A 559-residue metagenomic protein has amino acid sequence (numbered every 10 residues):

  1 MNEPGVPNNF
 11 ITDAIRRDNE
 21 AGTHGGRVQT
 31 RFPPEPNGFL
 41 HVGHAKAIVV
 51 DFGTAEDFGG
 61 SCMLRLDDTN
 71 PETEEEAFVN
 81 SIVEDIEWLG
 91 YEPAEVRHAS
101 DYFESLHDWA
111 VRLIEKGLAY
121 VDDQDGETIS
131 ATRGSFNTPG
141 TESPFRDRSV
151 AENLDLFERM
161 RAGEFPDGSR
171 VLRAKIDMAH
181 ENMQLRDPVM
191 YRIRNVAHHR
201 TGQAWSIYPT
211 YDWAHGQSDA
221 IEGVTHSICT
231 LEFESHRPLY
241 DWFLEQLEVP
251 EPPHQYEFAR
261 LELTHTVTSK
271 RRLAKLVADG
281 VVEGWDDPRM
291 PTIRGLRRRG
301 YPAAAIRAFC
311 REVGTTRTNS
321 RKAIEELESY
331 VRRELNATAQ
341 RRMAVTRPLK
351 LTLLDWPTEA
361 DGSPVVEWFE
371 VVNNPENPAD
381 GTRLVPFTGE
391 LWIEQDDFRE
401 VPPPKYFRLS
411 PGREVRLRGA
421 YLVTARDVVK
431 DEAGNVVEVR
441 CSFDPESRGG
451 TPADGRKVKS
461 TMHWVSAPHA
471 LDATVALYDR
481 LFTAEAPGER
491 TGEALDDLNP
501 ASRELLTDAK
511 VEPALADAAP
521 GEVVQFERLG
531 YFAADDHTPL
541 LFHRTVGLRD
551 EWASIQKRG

Functional and structural regions predicted by a protein language model:
V6-V83, A197-T230: N-terminal catalytic cores of NTP/NDP-binding nucleotidyl/phosphoryl-transfer enzymes
A21-G25, G53-S61, D85-E95, K116 (+3 more regions): Secondary-structure transition/capping motifs at alpha-helix termini and the adjoining loop/turn into the next element
G22, D51, I82, L113 (+3 more regions): Residue-level signal for inorganic ion chemistry
P33-P36, R65-T73, E95-E104, E127 (+5 more regions): Conserved short loop/turn motifs at secondary-structure junctions
D68-N70, H98, R112, K116-R272 (+5 more regions): Active-site cores that bind ATP or allylic diphosphates and position pyrophosphate for catalysis
F78-Y102, W109-R112, G117-Y120: A glycine-rich helix N-cap at a beta->alpha junction
E251-Y330: Long, charged, mostly alpha-helical binding arms that flank functional sites
F309-G559: Substrate/cofactor-recognition hotspot
